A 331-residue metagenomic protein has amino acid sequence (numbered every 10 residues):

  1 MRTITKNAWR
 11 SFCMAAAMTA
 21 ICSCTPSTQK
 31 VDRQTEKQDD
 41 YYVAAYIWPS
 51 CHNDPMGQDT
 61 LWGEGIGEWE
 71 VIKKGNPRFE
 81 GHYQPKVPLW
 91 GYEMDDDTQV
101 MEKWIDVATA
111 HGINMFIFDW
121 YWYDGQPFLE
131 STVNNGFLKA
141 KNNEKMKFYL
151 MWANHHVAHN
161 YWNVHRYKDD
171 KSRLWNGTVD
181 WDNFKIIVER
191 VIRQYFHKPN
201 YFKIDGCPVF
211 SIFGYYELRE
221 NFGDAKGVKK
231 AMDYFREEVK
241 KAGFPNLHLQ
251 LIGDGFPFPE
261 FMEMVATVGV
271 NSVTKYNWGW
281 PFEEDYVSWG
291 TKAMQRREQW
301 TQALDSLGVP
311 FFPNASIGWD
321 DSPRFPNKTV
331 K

Functional and structural regions predicted by a protein language model:
M1-Q34: Bacterial Sec-dependent N-terminal signal peptides
V31-K331: Glycan-processing catalytic domains of CAZymes
